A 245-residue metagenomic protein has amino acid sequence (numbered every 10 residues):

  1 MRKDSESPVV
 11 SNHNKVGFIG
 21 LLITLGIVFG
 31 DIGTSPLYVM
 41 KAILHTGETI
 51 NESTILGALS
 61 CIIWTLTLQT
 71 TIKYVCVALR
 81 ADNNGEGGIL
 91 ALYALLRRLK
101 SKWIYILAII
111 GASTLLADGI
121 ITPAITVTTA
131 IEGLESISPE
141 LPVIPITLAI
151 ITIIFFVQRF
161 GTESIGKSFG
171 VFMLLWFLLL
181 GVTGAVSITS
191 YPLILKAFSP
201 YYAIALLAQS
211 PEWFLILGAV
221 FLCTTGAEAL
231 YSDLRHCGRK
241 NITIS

Functional and structural regions predicted by a protein language model:
M1-S245: The structured alpha-helical core of multi-pass membrane proteins
